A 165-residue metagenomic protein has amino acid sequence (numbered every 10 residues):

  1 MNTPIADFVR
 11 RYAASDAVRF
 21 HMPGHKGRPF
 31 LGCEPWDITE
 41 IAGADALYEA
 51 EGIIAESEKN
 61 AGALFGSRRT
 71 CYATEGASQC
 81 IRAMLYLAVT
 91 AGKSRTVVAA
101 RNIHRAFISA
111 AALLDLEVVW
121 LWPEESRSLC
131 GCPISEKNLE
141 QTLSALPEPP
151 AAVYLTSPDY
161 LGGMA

Functional and structural regions predicted by a protein language model:
M1-G52: N-terminal "arm"/small-domain region of PLP-dependent enzymes with the aminotransferase-like
E34-Q79: Conserved N-terminal alpha-helix of the aminotransferase class I/II PLP-enzyme fold
I54, E75-C80, I103-R105, P158-G162: Gly/Ser/Thr-rich loops at beta-strand to alpha-helix junctions that form or flank small-molecule/cofactor-binding
R69-S94, R105-A110: Conserved beta-loop-alpha segment that forms the PLP phosphate-binding cup at the N-terminus of a helix
A99-E117: Substrate-binding/gating loop at the entrance of the active-site cleft, primarily in PLP-dependent aminotransferase-like
N102-R105, W122-S128: Short, acidic/turn-prone active-site loops that include or flank metal/cofactor- and phosphate-binding residues
S128-A165: Active-site phosphate-binding strand-loop segment of PLP-dependent enzymes
